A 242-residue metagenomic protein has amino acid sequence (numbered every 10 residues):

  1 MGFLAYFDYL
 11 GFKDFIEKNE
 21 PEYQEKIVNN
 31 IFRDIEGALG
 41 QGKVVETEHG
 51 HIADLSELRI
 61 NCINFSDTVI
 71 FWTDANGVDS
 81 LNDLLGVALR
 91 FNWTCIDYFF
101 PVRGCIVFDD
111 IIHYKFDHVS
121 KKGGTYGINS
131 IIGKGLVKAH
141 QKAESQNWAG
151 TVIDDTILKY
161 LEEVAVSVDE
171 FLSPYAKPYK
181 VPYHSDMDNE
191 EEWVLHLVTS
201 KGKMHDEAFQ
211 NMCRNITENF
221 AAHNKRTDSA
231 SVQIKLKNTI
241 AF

Functional and structural regions predicted by a protein language model:
M1, N147-F242: Intrinsically disordered, glycine/charged-rich C-terminal tails and inter-domain linkers that flank nucleotidyl cyclase
M1-G86: Catalytic NTP-binding/metal-coordinating core of nucleotidyl cyclase/transferase enzymes
G2-L4, S66, F99-R103, A139 (+1 more regions): Extracellular structured ligand-interaction cores
D8-L10, I106-I111, T156: An acidic- and aromatic-residue-enriched active-site/binding cleft used to recognize and process polar
D14, I112-K115, K159-E163: Short catalytic/ligand-binding loop motif for oxyanion handling, primarily in non-cytosolic enzymes, centered on
T47-D79, W93-I132: Catalytic core of nucleotidyl cyclases, primarily class III adenylyl/guanylyl cyclases
V87-N92: Phosphate-interacting basic helix/loop segments used at nucleotide- and nucleic-acid interfaces
D97, F108, K134-T156: Catalytic/regulatory signature loops of cyclic-dinucleotide turnover enzymes and related class III nucleotidyl cyclases
